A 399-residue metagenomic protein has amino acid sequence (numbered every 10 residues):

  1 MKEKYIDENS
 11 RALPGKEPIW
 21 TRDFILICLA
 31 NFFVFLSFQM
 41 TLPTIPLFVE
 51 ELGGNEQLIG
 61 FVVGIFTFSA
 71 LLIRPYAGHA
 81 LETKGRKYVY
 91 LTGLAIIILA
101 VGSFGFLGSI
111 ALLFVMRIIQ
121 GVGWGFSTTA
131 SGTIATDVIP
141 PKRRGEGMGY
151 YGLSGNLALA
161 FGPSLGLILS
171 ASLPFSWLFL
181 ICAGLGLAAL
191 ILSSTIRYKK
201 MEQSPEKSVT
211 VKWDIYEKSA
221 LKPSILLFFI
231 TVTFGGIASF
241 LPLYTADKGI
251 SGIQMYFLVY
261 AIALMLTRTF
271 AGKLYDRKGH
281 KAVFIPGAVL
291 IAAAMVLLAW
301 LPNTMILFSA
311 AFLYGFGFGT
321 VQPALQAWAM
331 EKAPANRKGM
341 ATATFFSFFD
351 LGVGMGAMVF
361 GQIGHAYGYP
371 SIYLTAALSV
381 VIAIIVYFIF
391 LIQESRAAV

Functional and structural regions predicted by a protein language model:
T67-P75, L159-A160, A261-M265, T269 (+1 more regions): Residue-level signature of mid-helix packing/kink "hotspots" within the transmembrane helices of 12-pass Major
I73-G85, R268-G279, H365: Helix-to-loop junctions at the C-terminal end of transmembrane segments in multipass secondary transporters
A95-G108, L290-P302: C-terminal ends and interior cores of transmembrane alpha-helices in multi-pass membrane transporters/permeases
A111-I119, A294, M305-L313: Paired small-residue
M116-S154: Cytoplasmic helix-loop-helix junction between adjacent transmembrane helices in 12-TM secondary transporters
Y150-S194: Helix-loop-helix hairpin linking two adjacent transmembrane segments in secondary transporters
A183-Q203, V386-L391: C-terminal membrane-cytosol helix-exit motif in multi-pass small-molecule transporters
